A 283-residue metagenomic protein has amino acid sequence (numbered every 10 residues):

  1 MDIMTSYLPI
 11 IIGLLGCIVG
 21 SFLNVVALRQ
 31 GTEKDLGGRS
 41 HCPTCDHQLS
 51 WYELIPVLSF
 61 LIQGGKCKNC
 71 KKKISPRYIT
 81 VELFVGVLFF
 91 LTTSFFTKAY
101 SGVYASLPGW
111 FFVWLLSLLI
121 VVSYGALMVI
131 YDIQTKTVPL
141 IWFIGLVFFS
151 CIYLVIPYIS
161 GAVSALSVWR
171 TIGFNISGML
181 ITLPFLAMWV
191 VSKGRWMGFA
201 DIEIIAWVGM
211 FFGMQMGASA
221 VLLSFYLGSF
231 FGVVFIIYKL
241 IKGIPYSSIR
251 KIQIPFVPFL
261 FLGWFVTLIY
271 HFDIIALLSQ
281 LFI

Functional and structural regions predicted by a protein language model:
D2-I3, Y7-V25, I176, A187-W196 (+1 more regions): Alpha-helical transmembrane segments
I3-I11, K34, W51, P76-T80 (+11 more regions): Structural motif marking the loop-to-transmembrane transition
S21-R77, S248, F256: Membrane-proximal soluble regions of multi-pass membrane proteins
F22, F84-V103, C151-P157: Membrane-embedded alpha-helical segments in integral membrane proteins
K34, G38, C67-Y78, I130-I144 (+2 more regions): Interhelical loop and helix-boundary elements at the membrane-water interface of polytopic inner-membrane proteins
H41-D46, K66, Y100-L107, S164-S167 (+1 more regions): Membrane-interfacial, low-structure loops and terminal tails that flank and connect transmembrane helices in multi-pass
F95-Y100, Y158-V163, K239-G243: Juxtamembrane "helix-exit" motif on the non-cytosolic side of transmembrane helices
G102, G109-W110, W114, I120-F230 (+1 more regions): Functional transmembrane core segments of multi-pass inner-membrane proteins
